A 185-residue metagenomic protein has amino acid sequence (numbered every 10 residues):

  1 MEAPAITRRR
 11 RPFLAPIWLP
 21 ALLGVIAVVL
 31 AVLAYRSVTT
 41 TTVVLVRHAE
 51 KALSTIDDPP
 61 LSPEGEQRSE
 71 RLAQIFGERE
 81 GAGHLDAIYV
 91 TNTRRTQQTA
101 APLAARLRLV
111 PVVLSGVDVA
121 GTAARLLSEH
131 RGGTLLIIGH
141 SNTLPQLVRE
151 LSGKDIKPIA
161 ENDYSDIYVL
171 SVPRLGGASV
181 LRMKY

Functional and structural regions predicted by a protein language model:
E2-A34, V38-G132, T143-Y185: Active-site-proximal alpha-helix that buttresses catalytic centers in soluble enzyme cores
H140: Conserved alpha/beta-hydrolase "nucleophile elbow" surrounding the catalytic nucleophile
